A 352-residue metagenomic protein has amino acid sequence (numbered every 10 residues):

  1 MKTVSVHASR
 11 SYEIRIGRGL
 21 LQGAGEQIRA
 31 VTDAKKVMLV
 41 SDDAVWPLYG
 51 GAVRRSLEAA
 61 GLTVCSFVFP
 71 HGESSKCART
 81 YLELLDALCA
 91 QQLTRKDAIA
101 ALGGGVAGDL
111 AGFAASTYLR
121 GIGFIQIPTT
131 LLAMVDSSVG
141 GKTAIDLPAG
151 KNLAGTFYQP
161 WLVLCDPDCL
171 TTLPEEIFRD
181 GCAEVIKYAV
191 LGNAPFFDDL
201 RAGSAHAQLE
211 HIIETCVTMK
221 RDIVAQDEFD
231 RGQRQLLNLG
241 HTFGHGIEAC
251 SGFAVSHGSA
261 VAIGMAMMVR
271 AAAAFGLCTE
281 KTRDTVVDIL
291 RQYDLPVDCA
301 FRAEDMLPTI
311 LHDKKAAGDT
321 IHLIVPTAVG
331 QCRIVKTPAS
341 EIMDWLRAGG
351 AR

Functional and structural regions predicted by a protein language model:
M1-A98: ATP/NTP phosphate-donor binding region
G17, L39, C77, P128 (+4 more regions): Residue-level signal for inorganic ion chemistry
V31, Q92-T94, T117-L119, D146-L147 (+4 more regions): Solvent-exposed alpha-helices and their adjacent loops that cap or buttress functional pockets in soluble metabolic
L85-L102, A111-Q126: Non-catalytic interfacial helical region
V106-F113, M134-V135, G246: Short glycine/serine/threonine-rich phosphate/pyrophosphate-binding segments that cradle anionic phosphate groups
F113-A202: A glycine/threonine-rich phosphate-anchoring loop and its flanking beta-alpha core in nucleotide/phosphate-binding
A183-I186, L277-R352: C-terminal charged capping/lid subdomain of soluble metabolic enzymes
D198-E304: Active-site segments that bind and position negatively charged phosphate/pyrophosphate groups
